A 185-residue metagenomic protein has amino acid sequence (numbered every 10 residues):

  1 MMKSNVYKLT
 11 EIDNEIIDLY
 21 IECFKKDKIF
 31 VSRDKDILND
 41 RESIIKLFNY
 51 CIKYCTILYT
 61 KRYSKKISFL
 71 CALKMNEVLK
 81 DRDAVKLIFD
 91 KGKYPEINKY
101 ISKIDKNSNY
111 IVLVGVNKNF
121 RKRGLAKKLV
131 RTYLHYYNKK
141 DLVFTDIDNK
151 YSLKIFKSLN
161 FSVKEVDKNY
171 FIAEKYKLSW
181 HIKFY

Functional and structural regions predicted by a protein language model:
M1-I29, D34-K35: A short beta-loop-alpha structural element at the N-terminal edge of CoA-dependent acyl/N-acetyltransferase catalytic
R33-K66, C71-E77: Active-site rim helix/loop that mediates acceptor-substrate recognition in acyltransferases
K66-L113, R121: Conserved acyl-donor/pantetheine-binding loop and adjacent beta-alpha core of acyl/acetyltransferases and related
N107-N109, Y136-D148: Conserved GNAT acetyl-CoA-binding A-motif
V114, K118-R121, V143-K154, Y170-I172: Conserved beta-strand-loop-alpha-helix junction that forms the acyl-donor binding cleft
V116, K122-H135, S158: Conserved acetyl-CoA-binding loop-helix of GNAT-fold acetyltransferases
K127, D148-D167: Conserved active-site alpha-helix within GNAT-family acetyltransferase domains
F144, N160-K177: Conserved catalytic-core motifs of GNAT/GCN5-like acyltransferases
